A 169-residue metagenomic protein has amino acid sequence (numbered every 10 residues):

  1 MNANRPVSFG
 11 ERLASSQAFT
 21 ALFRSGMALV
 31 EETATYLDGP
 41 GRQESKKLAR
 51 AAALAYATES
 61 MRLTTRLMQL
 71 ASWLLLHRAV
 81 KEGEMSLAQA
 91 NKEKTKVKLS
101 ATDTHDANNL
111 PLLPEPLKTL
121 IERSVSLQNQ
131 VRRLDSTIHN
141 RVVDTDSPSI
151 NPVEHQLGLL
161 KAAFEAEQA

Functional and structural regions predicted by a protein language model:
M1-A169: Surface-exposed peri-terminal alpha-helical interaction modules
